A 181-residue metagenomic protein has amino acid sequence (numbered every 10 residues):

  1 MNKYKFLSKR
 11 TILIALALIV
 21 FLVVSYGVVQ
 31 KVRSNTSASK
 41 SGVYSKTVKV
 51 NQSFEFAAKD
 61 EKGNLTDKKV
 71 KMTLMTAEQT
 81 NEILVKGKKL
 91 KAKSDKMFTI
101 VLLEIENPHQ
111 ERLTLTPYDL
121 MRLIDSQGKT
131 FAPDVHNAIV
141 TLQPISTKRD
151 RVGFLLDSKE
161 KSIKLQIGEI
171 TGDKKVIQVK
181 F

Functional and structural regions predicted by a protein language model:
N2-I100, E104-F181: Conserved functional micro-motifs across diverse proteins
